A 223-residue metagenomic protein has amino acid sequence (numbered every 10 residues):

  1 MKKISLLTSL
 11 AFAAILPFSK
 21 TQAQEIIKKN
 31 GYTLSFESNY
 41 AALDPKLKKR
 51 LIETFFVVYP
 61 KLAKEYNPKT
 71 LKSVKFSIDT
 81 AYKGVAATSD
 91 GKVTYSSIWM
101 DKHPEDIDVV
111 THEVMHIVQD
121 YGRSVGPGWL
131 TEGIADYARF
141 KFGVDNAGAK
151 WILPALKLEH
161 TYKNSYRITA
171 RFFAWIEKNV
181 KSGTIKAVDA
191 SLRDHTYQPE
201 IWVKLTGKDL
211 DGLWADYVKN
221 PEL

Functional and structural regions predicted by a protein language model:
M1-E25: Bacterial Sec-dependent N-terminal signal peptides
Q24-E113, Q198-E200: Juxtacatalytic substrate-recognition/specificity segment
P45-F56, M100-V109, V125, W129 (+3 more regions): Soluble non-cytosolic domains of exported or imported proteins
E53-F56, P60, D108, R171-A174 (+3 more regions): Solvent-exposed, polar/charged alpha-helical surfaces in well-ordered, non-transmembrane soluble domains, broadly
V58, G126-Y166: Post-HExxH zinc-binding segment in Zn-dependent metallohydrolases
A63-I78, G122-G128, A147-P154, T184-S191: Surface-exposed patches in mature extracellular/periplasmic domains of secreted proteins
D108-D120, E132-D136: Active-site recognition of the HExxH zinc-binding catalytic motif
I176-L223: Pan-zinc metallopeptidase signature
